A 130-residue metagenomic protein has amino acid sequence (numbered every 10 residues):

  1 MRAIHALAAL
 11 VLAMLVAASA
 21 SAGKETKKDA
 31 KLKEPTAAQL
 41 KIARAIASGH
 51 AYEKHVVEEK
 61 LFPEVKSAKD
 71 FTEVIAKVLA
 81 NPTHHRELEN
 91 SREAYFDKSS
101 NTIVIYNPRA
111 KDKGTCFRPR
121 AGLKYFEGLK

Functional and structural regions predicted by a protein language model:
M1-A8: Bacterial N-terminal signal peptides that target proteins for export
I4, L88, A94, R120-G122: Small/flexible residues
A8-A17: Bacterial N-terminal signal peptides
A18-A22: Sec/Tat signal peptide C-region and signal peptidase I cleavage site
G23-E93: Compact soluble domain cores
E89-K113: Compact alpha-helical subdomains of small soluble proteins
V104-K130: A short, surface-exposed interaction/processing loop segment used at functional sites
